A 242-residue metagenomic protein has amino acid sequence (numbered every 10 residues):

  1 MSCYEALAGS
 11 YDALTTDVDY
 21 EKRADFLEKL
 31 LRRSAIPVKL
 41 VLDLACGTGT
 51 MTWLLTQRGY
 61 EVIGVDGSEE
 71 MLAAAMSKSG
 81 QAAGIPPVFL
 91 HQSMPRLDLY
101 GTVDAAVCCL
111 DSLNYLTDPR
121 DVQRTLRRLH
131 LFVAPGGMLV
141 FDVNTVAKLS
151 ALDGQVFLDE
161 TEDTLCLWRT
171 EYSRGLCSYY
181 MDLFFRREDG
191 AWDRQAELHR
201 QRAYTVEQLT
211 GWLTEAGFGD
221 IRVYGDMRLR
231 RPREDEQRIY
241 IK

Functional and structural regions predicted by a protein language model:
M1-K39: Conserved class I S-adenosyl-L-methionine
L42, T50-R96: Class I SAM-dependent methyltransferase SAM/SAH-binding core
A45: Conserved S-adenosyl-L-methionine
D98-A105: A short acidic, Gly/Pro-enriched loop at the edge of an enzyme's catalytic core that lines a small-molecule cofactor
Q123-P135: A short glycine-rich, Lys/Arg-flanked "PGG" loop and its adjoining helix->strand segment in the class I
V140-G211: SAM-dependent methyltransferase
V206-K242: C-terminal lobe and adjacent flexible extensions of AdoMet/dcAdoMet transferase-like proteins
